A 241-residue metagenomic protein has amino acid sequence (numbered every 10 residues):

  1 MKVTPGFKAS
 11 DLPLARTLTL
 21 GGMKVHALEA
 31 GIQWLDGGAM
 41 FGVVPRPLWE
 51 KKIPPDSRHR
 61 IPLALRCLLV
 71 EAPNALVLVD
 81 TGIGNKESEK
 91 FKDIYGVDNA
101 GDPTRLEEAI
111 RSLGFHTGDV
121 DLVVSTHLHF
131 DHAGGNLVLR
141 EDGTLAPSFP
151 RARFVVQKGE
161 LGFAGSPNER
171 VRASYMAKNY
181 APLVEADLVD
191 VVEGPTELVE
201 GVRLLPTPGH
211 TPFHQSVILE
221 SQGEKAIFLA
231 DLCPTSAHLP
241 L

Functional and structural regions predicted by a protein language model:
M1-R111, D119-L122, G223-A230: Metallo-beta-lactamase
K2-P5, D98-F115, D119-D121, E141 (+1 more regions): Metallo-beta-lactamase
A30-G31, T81-G84, L128, G159-E160 (+2 more regions): Active-site metal-binding loops of divalent metal-dependent hydrolases
D36, F163-S166, L198-G201, P212-Q215 (+1 more regions): Short acidic/glycine-rich loop or secondary-structure boundary segments that cap or lie
L69, R203-L205, Q215-P240: Metal-dependent phosphodiesterase/nuclease catalytic metal-binding core
S88-D93, P167, L239-L241: Short acidic, glycine/proline-rich loop/turn micro-motifs
V120-D131: Metallo-beta-lactamase
G135-E141: A short, conserved alpha-helix within the catalytic core of class I
